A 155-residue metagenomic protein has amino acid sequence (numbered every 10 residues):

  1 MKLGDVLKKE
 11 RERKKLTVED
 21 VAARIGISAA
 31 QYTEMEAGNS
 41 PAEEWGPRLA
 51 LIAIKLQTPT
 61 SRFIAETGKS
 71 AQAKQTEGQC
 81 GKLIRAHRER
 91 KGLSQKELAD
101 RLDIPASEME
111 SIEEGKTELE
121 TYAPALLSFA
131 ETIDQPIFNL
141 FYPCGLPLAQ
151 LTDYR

Functional and structural regions predicted by a protein language model:
M1-R13, K69-R90: A short, Lys/Arg-rich alpha-helix, primarily the initiator
L7, V18, L49, I84 (+2 more regions): Helix-turn-helix DNA-binding elements, focusing on the entry/boundary residues of the two helices that contact DNA
L7, V21, Y32-M35, F63 (+4 more regions): Conserved hydrophobic/aromatic packing and binding residues within compact polymer-binding modules
R11, A22, A53, R88 (+2 more regions): The alpha-helix within a helix-turn-helix
T17, S28-A30, W45, P59 (+4 more regions): Short coil turns linking two alpha-helices in DNA-binding domains
A23, N39-I54, K116-E131: Short, basic-rich loop-to-helix N-cap that marks the start of a DNA-contacting helix
G26-E43, D103-L119: Recognition helix of helix-turn-helix/homeodomain-like DNA-binding domains that insert into the DNA major groove
L56-Q72, D134-Q150: Short C-terminal boundary/hinge segments that cap the last helix of small helical domains
